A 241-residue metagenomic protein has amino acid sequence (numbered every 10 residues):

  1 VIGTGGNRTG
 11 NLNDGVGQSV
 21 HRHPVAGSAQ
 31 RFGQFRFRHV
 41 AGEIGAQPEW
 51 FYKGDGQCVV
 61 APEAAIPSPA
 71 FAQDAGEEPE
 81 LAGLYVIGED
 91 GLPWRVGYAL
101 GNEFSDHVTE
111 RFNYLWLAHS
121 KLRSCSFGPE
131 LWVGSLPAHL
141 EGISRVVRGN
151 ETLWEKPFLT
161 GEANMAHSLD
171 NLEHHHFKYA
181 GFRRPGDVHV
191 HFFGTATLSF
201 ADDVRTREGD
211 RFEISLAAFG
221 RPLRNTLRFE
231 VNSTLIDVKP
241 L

Functional and structural regions predicted by a protein language model:
V1-N150: Active-site microenvironments in enzyme catalytic cores
A26, G101, S105-L241: Catalytic-pocket segment enriched in acidic/His residues
